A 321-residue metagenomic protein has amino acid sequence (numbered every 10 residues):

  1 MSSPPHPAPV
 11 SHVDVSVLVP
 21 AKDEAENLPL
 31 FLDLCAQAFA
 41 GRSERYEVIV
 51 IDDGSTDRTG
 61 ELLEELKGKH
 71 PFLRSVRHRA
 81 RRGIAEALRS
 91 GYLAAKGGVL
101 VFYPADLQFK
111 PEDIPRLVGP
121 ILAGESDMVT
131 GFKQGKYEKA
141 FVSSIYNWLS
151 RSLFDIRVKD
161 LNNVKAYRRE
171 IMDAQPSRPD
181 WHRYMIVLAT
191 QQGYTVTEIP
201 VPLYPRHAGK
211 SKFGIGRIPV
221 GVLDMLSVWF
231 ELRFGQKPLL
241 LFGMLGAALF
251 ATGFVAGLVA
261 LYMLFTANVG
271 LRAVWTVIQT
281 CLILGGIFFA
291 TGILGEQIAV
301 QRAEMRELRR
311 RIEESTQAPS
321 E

Functional and structural regions predicted by a protein language model:
M1-Y137, M172, P176, R309-R310 (+1 more regions): Structured catalytic core of nucleotide-sugar glycosyltransferases
S11, I49, H78, E86 (+8 more regions): Short, flexible coil/turn micro-motifs enriched in small/turn-prone residues
P20, S143, V220, G292-I293: Residue-level recognition of hydrophobic positions within alpha-helical transmembrane segments
D52, R81, A95, L122-E125 (+7 more regions): Short glycine/serine/threonine-biased micro-segments
T56, A105, Y167, L245 (+1 more regions): Single, functionally critical "micro-switch" positions that shape active/binding sites and transmembrane helices
G83-L88, Y92-A95, Q108, E112 (+3 more regions): Conserved catalytic loops of nucleotide-sugar-dependent glycosyltransferases that act on lipid-linked
Q236-E321: Membrane-embedded multi-pass helical conduit in multi-pass membrane proteins, especially envelope-biosynthetic
